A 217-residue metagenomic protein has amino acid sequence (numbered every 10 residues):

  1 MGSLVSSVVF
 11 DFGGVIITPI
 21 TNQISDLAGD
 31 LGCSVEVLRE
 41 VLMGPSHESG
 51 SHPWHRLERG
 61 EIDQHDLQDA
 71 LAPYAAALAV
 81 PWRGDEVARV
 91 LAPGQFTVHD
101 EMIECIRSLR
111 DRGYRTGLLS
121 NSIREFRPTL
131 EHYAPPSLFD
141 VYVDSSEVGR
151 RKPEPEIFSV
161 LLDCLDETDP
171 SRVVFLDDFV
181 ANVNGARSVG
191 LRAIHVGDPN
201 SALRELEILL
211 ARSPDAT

Functional and structural regions predicted by a protein language model:
M1-F10, R110, I123-T217: Asp-based, Mg2+/Mn2+-dependent phosphohydrolase catalytic module
G2-I103, D111: N-terminal helical cap/lid subdomain that shapes the substrate entry/recognition surface in HAD-like hydrolases
C33, Y114, L191: Short glycine/serine/threonine/alanine-rich loop segments
E40, D69, V87, N121 (+2 more regions): Proline- and acidic/polar-enriched loop/turn elements at helix boundaries
F96-V98, S122-E125: Short beta->alpha connector loops
L109, Y114-R115: Conserved, well-ordered alpha-helix/loop/beta-strand core segments that scaffold catalytic motifs
L118: Phosphate-binding loop of NTP-binding sites
